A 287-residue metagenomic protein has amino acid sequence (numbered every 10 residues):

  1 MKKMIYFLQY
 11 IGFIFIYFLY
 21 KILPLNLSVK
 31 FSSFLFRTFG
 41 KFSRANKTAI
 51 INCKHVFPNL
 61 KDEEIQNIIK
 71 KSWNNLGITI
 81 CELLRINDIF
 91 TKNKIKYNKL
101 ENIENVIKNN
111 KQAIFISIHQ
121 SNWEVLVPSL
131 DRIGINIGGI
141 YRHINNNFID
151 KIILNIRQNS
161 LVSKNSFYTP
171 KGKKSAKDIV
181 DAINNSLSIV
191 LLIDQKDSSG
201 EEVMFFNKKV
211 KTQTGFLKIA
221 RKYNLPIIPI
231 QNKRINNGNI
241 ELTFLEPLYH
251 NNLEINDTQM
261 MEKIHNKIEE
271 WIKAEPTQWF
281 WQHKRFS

Functional and structural regions predicted by a protein language model:
M1-S117: Membrane-anchoring hydrophobic helices of lipid-metabolizing enzymes
F15, A49-N52, I152-I153, S175 (+2 more regions): Hydrophobic alpha-helical segments typical of transmembrane helices and their membrane-interface/capping positions
Q66-K70, I107-K108, R132, K173-S287: Non-catalytic C-terminal accessory region of glycerolipid acyltransferases and related lyso-lipid remodeling enzymes
F90-I95, N165-K171, F205-N207, H250: Short, flexible loop segments at the rims of nucleotide/cofactor-binding pockets, characterized by
I95-Y97, Q120, N146, T169-K173 (+2 more regions): A conditional alpha-helix N-cap/helix-loop micro-motif detector
K111-K171, S198-E202: Catalytic core of membrane glycerolipid acyltransferases/transacylases, capturing the structured, soluble-facing
